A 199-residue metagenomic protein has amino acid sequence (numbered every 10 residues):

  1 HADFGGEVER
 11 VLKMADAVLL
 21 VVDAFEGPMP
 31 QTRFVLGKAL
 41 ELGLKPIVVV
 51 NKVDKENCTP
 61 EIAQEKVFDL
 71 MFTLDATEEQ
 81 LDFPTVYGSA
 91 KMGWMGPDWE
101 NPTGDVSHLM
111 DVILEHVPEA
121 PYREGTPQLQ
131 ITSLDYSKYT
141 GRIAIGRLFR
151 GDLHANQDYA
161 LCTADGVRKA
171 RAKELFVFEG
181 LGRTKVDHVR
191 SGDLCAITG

Functional and structural regions predicted by a protein language model:
H1-G199: Structural and coupling elements of P-loop NTPases
